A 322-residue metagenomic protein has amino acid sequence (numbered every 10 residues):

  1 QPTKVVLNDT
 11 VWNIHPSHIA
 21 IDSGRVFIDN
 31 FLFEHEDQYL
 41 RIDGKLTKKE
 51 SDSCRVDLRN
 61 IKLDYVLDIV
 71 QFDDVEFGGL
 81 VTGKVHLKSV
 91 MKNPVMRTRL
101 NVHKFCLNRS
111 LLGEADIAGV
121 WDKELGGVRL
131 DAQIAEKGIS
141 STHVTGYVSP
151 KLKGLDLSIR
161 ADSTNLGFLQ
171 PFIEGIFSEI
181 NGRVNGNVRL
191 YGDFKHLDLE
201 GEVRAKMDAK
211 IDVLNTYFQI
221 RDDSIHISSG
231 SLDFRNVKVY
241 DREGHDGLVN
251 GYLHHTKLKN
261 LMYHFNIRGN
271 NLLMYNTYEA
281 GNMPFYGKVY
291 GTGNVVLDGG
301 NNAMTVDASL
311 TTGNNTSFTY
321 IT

Functional and structural regions predicted by a protein language model:
Q1-N187, F194-T322: Interface amphipathic segments
